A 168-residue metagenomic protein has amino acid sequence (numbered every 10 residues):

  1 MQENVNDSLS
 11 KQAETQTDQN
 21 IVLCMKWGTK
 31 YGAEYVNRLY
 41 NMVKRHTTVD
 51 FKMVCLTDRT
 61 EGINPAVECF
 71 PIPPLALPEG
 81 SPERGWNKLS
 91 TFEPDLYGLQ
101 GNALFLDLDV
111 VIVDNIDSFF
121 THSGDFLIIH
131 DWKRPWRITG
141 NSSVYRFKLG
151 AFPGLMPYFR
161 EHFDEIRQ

Functional and structural regions predicted by a protein language model:
Q2-E79, G98-L99, L149: N-terminal anchoring/stem segment of glycosyltransferases
D18, V49, P65, K88 (+2 more regions): Residues that flank catalytic or metal-binding motifs in active/ligand-binding sites
P78-Y97: Short phosphate-binding loop-to-helix
Q100-D109: Short beta-strand-to-loop acidic/aromatic patch adjacent to the donor-nucleotide binding site
D114-T139: Conserved donor-nucleotide/metal-binding helix-loop-beta segment in metal-dependent transferases, i.e., the alpha-helix
S143-G150: Short glycine- and hydrophobic/aromatic-rich loop-to-beta-strand nucleating segment in the catalytic cores
A151-Q168: Catalytic core and acceptor-binding pocket of nucleotide-sugar-dependent glycosyltransferases
